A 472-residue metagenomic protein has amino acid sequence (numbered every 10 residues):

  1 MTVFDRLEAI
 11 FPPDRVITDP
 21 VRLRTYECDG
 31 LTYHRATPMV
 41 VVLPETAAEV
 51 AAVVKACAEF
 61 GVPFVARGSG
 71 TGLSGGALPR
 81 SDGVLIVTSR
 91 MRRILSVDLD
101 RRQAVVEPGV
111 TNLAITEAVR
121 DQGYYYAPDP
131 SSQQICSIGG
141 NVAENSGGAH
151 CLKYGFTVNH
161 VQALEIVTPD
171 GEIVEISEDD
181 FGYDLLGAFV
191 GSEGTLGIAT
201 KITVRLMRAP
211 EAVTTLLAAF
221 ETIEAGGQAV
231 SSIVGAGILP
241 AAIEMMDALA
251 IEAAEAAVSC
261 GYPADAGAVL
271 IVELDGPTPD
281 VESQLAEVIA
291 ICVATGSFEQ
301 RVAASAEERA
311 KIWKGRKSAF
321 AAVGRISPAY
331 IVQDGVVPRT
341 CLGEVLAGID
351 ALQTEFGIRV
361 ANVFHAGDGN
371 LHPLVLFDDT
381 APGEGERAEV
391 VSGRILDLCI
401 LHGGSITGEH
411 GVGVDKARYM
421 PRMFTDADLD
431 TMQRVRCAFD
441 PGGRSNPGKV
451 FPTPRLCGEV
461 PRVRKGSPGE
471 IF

Functional and structural regions predicted by a protein language model:
M1-K55, G72-R102, S131, A248-S259 (+3 more regions): N-terminal flexible segment immediately upstream of the FAD-binding catalytic core in FAD-dependent oxidoreductases
P12-P13, I400-V412, R436-C437, P441-G448: Alpha-helix capping/hinge segments and adjacent helical runs
T18-Y26, M207-R208, T214, A219-V391 (+3 more regions): C-terminal substrate-recognition/cap domain of FAD-linked oxidoreductases
C57, G194, D440: Conserved, mostly hydrophobic/aromatic
R93-V97, Q103-M246, V463-F472: FAD-binding subdomain of flavoenzyme oxidoreductases
A417-F472: Activity-critical C-terminal alpha-helical subdomain
